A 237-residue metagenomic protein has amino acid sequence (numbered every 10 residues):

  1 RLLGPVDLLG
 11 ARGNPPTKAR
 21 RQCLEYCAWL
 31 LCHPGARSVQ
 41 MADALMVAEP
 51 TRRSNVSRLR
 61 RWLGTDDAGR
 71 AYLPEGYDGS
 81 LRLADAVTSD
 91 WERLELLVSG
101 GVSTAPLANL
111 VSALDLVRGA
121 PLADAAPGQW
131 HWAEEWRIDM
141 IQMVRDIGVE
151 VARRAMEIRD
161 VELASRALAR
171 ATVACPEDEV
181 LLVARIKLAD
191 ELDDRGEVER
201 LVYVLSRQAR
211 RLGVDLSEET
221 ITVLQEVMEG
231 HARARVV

Functional and structural regions predicted by a protein language model:
R1-E177, D193-V204, R210-R211, D215-E218 (+1 more regions): Intrinsically disordered, low-complexity protein-interaction/activation regions
